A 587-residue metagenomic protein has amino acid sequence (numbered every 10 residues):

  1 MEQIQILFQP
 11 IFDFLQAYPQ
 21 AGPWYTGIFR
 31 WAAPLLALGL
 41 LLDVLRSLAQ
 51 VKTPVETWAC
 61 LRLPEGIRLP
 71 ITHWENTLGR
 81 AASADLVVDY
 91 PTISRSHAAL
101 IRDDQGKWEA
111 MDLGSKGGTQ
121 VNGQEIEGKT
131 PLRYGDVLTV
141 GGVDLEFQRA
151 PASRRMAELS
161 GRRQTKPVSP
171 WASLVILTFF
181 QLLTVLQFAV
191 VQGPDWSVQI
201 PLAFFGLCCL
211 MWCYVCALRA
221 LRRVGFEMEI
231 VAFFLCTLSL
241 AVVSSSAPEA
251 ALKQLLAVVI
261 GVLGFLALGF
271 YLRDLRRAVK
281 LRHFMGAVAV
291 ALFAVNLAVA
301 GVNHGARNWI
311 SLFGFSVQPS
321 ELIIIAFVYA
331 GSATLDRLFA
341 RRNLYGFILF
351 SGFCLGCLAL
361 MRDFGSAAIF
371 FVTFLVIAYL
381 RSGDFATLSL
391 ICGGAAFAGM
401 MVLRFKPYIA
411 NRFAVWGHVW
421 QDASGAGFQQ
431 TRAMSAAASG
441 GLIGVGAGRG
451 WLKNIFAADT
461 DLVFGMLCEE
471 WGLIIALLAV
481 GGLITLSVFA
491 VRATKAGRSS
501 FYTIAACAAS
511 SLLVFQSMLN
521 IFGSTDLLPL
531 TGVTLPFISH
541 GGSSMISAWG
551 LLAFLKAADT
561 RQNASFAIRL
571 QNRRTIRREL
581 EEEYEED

Functional and structural regions predicted by a protein language model:
M1-Y90, D104, A152-S160: Intrinsically disordered, low-complexity acidic Ser/Thr-rich regulatory segments
Q16-P19, Q120-T165: C-terminal boundary/linker segments immediately following FHA domains
P34-A37, F205-L210, I260, I324 (+1 more regions): Hydrophobic alpha-helical transmembrane segments
P70-V143: Forkhead-associated
A172-G206, M211-R362, S511, I521-P536 (+3 more regions): Membrane-helix boundary/helix-loop-helix interface segments in multi-pass membrane proteins
N303-W309, F313-S316, S389-A479, R498-A505: Hydrophobic, glycine- and aromatic-enriched re-entrant/interface helices and adjoining loop segments
R341-L360, F364-R404: Hydrophobic alpha-helical segments of polytopic membrane proteins
I474-S517: Hydrophobic transmembrane alpha-helices and their immediate junctions
